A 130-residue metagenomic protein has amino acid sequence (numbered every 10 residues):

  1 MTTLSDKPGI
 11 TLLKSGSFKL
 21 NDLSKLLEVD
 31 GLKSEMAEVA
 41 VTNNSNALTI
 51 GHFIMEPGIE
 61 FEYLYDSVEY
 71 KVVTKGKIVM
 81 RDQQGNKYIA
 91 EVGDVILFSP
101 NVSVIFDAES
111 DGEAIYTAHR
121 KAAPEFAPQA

Functional and structural regions predicted by a protein language model:
M1-A47: A short, N-terminal "cap"/entry segment at the start of jelly-roll beta-barrel domains of the cupin/DSBH fold
A37-V39, T49-Y65, S99-P100: Conserved short histidine dyad/triad with adjacent acidic residue
N44-A47, M55-E60, K77-I78, A122: Short, charged/polar surface micro-motifs in flexible loops or helix N-caps
I54-M55, L64-M80: Short, conserved beta-strand element in jelly-roll/cupin
E62, M80, A114-T117: Short hydrophobic/aromatic-rich beta-strand segments that constitute the beta-sheet cores of beta-sandwich/beta-barrel
R81-Q83, D107: A generic structural motif
Q84-N101: Short acidic-glycine-tyrosine-enriched beta hairpin
P100-E125: Ligand-binding loop in jelly-roll beta-barrel domains
